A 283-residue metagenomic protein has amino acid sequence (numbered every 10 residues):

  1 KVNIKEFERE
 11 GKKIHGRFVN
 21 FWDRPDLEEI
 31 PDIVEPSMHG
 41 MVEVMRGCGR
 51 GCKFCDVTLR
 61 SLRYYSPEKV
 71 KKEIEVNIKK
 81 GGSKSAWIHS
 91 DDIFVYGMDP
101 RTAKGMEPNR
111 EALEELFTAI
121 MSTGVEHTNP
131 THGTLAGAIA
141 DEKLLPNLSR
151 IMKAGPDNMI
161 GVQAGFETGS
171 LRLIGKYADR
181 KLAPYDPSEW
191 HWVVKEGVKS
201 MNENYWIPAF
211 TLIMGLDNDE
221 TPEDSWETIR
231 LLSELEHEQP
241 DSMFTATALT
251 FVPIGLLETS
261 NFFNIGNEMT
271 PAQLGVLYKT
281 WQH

Functional and structural regions predicted by a protein language model:
K1-K69: Acidic, low-complexity intrinsically disordered segments
M41-E43, F54, W87, G161-G165 (+1 more regions): Structured core elements
R50, W87-A103, E167-D179, L212-E223 (+1 more regions): Flexible glycine/acidic-rich beta-alpha junction loops that bind and position SAM and/or redox cofactors in anaerobic
L62-K69, K104-A112, L182-E189, E220-E227 (+1 more regions): Alpha-helix N-cap and loop-to-helix initiation/capping positions
E75-I207, M214-D219: Conserved SAM/AdoMet-binding glycine-rich loop
E75-S83, W190, I229-Q239, F251-P253: C-terminal, active-site-flanking charged/polar segments
N147-L148, D217-E234: Catalytic cores of alpha/beta
G197-I207, N267-H283: A cross-taxonomic marker for long C-terminal extensions/tails that follow the last structured domain
